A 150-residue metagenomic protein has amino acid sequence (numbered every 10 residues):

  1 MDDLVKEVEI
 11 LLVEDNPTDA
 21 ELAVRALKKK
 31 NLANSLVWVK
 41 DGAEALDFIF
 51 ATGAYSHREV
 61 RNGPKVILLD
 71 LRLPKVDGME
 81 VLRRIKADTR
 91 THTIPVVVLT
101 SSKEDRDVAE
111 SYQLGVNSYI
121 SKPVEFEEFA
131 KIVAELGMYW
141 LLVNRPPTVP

Functional and structural regions predicted by a protein language model:
M1-L12, P17-V37, D41-L46, F50 (+2 more regions): Non-catalytic signal-transmission and effector/linker regions of two-component phosphorelay proteins
R58-N62, K86-T93, L114: Conserved phosphotransfer cores of two-component systems
D70, T100: Active-site residues of response regulator receiver
L73-V76, I85: Hydrophobic residue at a beta-alpha junction that N-caps the helix immediately following a catalytic beta-strand/loop
P74, H92, E104: The feature encodes the CheY-like receiver
N117: Short, glycine/charged-rich "phosphate-handling" switch motifs in NTP-dependent and phosphotransfer domains
K122: A Lys-centered signature of the CheY-like receiver
